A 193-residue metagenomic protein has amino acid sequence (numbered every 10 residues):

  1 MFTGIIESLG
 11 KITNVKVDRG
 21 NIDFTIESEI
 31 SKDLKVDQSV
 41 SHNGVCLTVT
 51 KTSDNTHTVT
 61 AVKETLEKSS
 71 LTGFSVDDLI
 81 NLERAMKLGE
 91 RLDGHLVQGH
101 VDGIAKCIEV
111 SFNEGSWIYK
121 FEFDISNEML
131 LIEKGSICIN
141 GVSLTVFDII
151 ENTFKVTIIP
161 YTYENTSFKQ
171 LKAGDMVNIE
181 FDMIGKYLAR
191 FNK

Functional and structural regions predicted by a protein language model:
M1-K193: Conserved loop->alpha-helix
